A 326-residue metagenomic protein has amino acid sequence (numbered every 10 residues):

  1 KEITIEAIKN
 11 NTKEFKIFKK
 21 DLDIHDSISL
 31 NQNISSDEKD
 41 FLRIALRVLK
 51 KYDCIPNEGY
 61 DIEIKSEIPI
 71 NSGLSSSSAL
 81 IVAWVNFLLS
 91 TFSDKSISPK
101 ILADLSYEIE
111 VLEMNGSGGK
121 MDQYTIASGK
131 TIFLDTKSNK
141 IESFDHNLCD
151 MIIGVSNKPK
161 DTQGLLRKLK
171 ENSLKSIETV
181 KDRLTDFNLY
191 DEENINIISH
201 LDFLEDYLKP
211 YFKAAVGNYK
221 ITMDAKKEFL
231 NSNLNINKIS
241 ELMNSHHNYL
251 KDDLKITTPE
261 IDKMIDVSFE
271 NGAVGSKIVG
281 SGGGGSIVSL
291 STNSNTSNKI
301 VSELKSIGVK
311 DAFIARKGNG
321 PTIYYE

Functional and structural regions predicted by a protein language model:
K1: Residues that flank catalytic or metal-binding motifs in active/ligand-binding sites
T4-D40, V48-C54, T125, F133-G275 (+1 more regions): C-terminal nucleotide
S27, N31-Q32, D37-H146, E270 (+2 more regions): Gly/Ser-rich oxyanion-binding loop with an adjacent helix/lid that shapes the negatively charged ligand pocket
L80, I287-S289: Residue-level recognition of conserved structural "scaffold" positions that shape functional pockets and channels
G284: Glycine-rich phosphate-binding loops that contact phosphosugars or nucleotide phosphates
